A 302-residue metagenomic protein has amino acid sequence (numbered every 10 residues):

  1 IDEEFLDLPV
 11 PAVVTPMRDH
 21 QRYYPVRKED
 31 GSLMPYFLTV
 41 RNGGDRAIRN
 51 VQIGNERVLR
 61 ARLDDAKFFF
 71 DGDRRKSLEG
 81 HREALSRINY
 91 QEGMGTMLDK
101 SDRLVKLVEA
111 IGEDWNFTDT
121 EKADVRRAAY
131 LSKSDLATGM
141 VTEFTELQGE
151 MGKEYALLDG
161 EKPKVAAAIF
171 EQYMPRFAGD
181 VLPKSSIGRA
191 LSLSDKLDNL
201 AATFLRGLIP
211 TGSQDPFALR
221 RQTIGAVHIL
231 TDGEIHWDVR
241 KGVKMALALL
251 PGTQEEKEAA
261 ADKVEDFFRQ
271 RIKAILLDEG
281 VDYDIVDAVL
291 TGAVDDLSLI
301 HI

Functional and structural regions predicted by a protein language model:
I1-I300: Amphipathic alpha-helical "coupling" segments that flank catalytic cores
